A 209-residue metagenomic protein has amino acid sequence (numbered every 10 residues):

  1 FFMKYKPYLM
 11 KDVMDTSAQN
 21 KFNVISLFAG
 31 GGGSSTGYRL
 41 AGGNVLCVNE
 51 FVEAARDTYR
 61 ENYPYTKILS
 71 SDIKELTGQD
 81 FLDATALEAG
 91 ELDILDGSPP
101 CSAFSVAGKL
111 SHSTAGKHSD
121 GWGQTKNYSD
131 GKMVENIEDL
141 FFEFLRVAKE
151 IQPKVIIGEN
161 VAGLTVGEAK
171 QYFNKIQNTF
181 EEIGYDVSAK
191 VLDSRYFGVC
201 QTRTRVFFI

Functional and structural regions predicted by a protein language model:
F1-I209: Conserved active-site and SAM-binding loop architecture of S-adenosyl-L-methionine-dependent nucleic-acid
